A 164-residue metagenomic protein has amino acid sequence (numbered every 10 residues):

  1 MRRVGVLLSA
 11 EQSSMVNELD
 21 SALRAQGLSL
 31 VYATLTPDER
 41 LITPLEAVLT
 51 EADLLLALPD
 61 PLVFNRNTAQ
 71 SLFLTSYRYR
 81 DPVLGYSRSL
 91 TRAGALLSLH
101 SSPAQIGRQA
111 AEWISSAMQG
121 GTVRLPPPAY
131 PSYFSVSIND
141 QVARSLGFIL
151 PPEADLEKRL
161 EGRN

Functional and structural regions predicted by a protein language model:
M1-N164: Short hydrophobic alpha-helices and adjacent helix-cap/hinge residues
